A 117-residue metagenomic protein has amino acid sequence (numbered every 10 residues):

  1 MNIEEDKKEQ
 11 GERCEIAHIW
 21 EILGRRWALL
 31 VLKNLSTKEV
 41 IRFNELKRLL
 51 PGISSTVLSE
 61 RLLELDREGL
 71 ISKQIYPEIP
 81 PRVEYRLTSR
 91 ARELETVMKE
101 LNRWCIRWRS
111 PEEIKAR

Functional and structural regions predicted by a protein language model:
M1-K7: Long, low-complexity, charged/polar intrinsically disordered regions in eukaryotic proteins
Q10-V57, E84, K115: N-terminal helix-turn-helix DNA-binding core of bacterial DNA-binding proteins
L29, K33, E68, V97-P111: Alpha-helical linker/hinge and terminal dimerization helices associated with HTH transcriptional regulators
K47-K73, P80: Canonical helix-turn-helix DNA-binding module
L50, L62, A91, E95-M98 (+1 more regions): Short amphipathic alpha-helical/adjacent loop interface patches that line ligand and macromolecule-binding sites
P77-E100: Basic, amphipathic "hinge/linker" alpha-helix immediately C-terminal to the N-terminal HTH DNA-binding motif
P111-R117: Short, charged recognition helix plus adjacent turn of helix-turn-helix-like nucleic-acid-binding domains
